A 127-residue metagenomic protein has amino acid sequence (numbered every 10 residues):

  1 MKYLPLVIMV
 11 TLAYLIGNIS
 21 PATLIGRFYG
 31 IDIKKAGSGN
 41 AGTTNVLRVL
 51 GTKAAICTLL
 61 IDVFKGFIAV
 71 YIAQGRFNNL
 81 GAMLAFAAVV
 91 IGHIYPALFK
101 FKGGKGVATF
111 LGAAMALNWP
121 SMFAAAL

Functional and structural regions predicted by a protein language model:
K2-F28: N-terminal signal-anchor transmembrane alpha helix
P5, M9-V10, A54-L60, K65-A97 (+1 more regions): Nucleotide and nucleotide-moiety/phosphate-recognizing core
L12, I25, D32-G37, I61 (+3 more regions): Short, flexible coil/turn micro-motifs enriched in small/turn-prone residues
Y14-S20, A41-G42, K65, A69 (+1 more regions): Glycine/serine-rich anion-binding loops at beta->alpha junctions that coordinate negatively charged ligand groups
I16, G30, A73-F77, K100: Short helix-capping/hinge motifs at transmembrane helix termini and TM-loop junctions
T23-A54, G103: Cytosolic, membrane-interface loops and tails of multi-pass inner-membrane proteins
G26-R27, L60, Y71, G112: Hydrophobic alpha-helical membrane-insertion segments
L47-L50, A73-F77, A88, G92 (+1 more regions): Interfacial segments of multi-pass membrane proteins
